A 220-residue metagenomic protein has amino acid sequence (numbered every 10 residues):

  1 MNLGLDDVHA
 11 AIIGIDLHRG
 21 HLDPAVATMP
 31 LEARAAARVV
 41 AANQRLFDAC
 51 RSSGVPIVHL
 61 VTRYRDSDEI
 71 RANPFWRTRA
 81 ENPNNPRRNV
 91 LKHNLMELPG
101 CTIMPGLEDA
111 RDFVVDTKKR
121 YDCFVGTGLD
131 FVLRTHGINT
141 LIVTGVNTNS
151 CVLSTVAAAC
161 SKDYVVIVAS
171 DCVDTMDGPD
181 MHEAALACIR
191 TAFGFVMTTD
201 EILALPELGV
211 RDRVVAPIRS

Functional and structural regions predicted by a protein language model:
M1-A11, R45-S53, I70-R71, F75-S220: Active-site-adjacent betaalpha module
V8, V26-C50, G54-P56: A short alpha/beta connector and helix-capping loop motif
A11-H21: Acidic-leg catalytic submotif of subtilisin-like serine proteases
H21-L22, M176: Catalytic P-loop NTPase motifs of RecA-like helicase/translocase cores
P24-L31, A72-N73, A159: Surface-exposed, active-site-proximal loop segments in enzymatic domains
L60-R63, V146: Short, well-ordered beta-to-alpha junction loops that form the rim of enzyme active sites and present histidine/acidic
R65-E69: Short catalytic/ligand-binding loop motif for oxyanion handling, primarily in non-cytosolic enzymes, centered on
